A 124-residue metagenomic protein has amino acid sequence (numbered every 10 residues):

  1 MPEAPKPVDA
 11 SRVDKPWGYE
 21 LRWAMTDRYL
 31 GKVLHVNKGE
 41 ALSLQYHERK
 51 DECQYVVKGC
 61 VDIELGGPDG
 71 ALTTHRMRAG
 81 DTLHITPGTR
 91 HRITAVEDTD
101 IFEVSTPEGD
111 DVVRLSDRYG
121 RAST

Functional and structural regions predicted by a protein language model:
E3-D9, V13-K15, T94-T124: Double-stranded beta-helix
V8-K50: A short glycine-rich, His/Asp/Glu-containing loop-to-beta-strand
R49-G66: Glycine- and acidic-residue-biased ligand/ion/polar-headgroup-sensing regions
G67-G88: Short acidic-glycine-tyrosine-enriched beta hairpin
